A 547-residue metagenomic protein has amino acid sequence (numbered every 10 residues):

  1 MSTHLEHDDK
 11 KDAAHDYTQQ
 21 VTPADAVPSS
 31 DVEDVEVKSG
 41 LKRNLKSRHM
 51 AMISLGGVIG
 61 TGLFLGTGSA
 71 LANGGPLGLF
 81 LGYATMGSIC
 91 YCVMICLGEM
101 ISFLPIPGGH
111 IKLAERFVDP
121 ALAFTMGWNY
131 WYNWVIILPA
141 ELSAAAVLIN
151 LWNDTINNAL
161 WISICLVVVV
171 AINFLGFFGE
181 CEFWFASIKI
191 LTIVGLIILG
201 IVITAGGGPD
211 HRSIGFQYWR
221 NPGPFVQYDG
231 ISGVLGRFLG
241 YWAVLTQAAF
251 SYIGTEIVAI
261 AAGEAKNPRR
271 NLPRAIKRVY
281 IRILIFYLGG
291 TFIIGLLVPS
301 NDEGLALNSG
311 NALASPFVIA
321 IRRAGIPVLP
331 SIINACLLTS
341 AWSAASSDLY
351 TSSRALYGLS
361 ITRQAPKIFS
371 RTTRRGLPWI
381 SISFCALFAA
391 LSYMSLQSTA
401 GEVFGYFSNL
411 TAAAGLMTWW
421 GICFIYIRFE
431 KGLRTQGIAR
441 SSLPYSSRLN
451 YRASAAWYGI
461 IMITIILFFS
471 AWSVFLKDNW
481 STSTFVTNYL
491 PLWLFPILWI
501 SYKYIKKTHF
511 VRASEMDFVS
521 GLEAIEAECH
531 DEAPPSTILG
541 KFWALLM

Functional and structural regions predicted by a protein language model:
M1-G68, A72-L77, C90-Y91, I95 (+2 more regions): Membrane-interface "cap" regions at the ends of multi-pass membrane proteins
G40, I156, S187-V328: Helix-loop-helix junctions that connect adjacent transmembrane segments in multi-pass membrane transporters
K42, M52, L63-L160: Extracellular loop-to-transmembrane helix junctions
I106, N129-S143, Q247, Y252-A265 (+4 more regions): Membrane-helix boundary/coupling elements in multi-pass transport proteins
I111-R116, L142-I162, A259-R269, R274-I281 (+4 more regions): Helix-loop-helix connectors at the membrane interface of multi-pass transporters/channels
K112-A114, D119, F225-I231, V244 (+3 more regions): TM-loop-TM module centered on a large, flexible mid-protein loop between adjacent transmembrane helices in multi-pass
L160-R220, I253, I276-Y280, S408-G421 (+2 more regions): Membrane-interface loop-to-helix entry segments
W184-F185, I214, R371-L377, W419-N488 (+1 more regions): C-terminal membrane-solvent junction of multi-pass transporters and transport-like membrane proteins
